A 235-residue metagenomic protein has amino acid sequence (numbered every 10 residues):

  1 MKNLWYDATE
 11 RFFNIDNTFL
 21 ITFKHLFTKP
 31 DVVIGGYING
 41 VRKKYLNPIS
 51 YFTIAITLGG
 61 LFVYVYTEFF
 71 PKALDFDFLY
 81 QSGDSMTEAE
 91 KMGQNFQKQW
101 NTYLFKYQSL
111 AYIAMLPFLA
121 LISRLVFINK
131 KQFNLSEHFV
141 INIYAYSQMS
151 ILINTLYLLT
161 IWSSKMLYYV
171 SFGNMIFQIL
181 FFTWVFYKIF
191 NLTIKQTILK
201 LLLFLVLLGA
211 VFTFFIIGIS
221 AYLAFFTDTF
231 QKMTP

Functional and structural regions predicted by a protein language model:
M1-P235: Membrane-proximal intrinsically disordered regions of secretory-pathway and membrane-system proteins
